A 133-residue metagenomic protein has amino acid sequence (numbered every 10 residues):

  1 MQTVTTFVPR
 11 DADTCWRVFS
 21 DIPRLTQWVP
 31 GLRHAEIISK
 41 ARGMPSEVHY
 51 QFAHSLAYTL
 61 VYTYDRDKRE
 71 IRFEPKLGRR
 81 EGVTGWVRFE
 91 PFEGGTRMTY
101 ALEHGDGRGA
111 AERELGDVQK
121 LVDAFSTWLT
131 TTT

Functional and structural regions predicted by a protein language model:
M1-R42: Hydrophobic ligand-binding cavity/cleft-lining segments
V4-T6, Y58-Y64, P75, T84-P91 (+1 more regions): Hydrophobic/aromatic beta-strand elements that line small-molecule binding cavities or substrate pockets in beta-rich
A12, K40, T63-K68, R88-R97: A short, structured loop/turn motif at beta-sheet edges
F19, G43-P45, D67-F73: Short Pro/Gly-enriched beta-strand edge/turn motifs at strand-loop
R42-M44, H54-L56, E81, G94: Residue-level preference for beta-strand/loop junctions
S46-A53, I71-G78: Short beta-strand segments that buttress and anchor functional surface loops
Y64, T99-T133: A conserved amphipathic terminal alpha-helix motif
D67, G78-R80, F92-G94, E103-G107: Short coil/turn motifs at secondary-structure junctions
